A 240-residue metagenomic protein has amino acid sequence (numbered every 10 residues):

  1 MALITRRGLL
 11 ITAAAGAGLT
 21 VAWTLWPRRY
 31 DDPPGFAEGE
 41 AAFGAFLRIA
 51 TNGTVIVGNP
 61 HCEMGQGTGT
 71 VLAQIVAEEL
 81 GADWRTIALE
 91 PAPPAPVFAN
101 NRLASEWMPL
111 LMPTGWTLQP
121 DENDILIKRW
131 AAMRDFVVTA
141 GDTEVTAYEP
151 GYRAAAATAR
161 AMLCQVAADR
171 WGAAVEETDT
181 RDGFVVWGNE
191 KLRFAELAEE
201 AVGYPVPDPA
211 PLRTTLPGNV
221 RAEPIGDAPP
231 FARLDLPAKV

Functional and structural regions predicted by a protein language model:
M1-V240: Cofactor-binding beta-sheet edge motifs in enzyme active sites
